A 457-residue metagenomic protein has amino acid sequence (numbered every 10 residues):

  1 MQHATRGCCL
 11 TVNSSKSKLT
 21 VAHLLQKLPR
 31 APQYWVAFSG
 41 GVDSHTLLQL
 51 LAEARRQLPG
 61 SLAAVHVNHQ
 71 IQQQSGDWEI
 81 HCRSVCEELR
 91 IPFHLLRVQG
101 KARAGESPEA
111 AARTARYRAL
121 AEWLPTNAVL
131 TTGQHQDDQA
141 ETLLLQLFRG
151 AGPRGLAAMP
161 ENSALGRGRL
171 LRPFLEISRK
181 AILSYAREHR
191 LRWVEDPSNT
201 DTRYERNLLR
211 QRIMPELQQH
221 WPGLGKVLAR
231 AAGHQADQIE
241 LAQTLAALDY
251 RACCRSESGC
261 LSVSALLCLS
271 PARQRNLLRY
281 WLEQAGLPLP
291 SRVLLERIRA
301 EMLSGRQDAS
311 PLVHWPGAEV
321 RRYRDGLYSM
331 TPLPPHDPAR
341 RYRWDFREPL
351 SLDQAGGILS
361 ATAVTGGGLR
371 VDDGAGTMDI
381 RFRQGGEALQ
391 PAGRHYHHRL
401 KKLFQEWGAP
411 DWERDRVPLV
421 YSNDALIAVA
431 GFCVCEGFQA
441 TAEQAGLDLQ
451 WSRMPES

Functional and structural regions predicted by a protein language model:
Q2-T5, C9, N13-D43, R55 (+6 more regions): AMP-forming adenylation/ATP pyrophosphatase catalytic core
L10-P215, T244: Core alpha/beta nucleotide-donor-binding catalytic domains of modification enzymes
G76, E106, R203, N207 (+5 more regions): Non-catalytic, surface-exposed connector residues within folded enzymatic/regulatory domains
W78, A119, W221, Y280-W281 (+1 more regions): Tryptophan-centric aromatic hotspots in well-structured domains and transmembrane helices
F148, Q218, L282-G286: Hydrophobic/aromatic-lined pockets within catalytic cores
E176-L261, A265-C268, R279-Y280: Contiguous mid-protein beta-loop-alpha structural module that forms a pocket-lining wall or clamp of enzyme active
